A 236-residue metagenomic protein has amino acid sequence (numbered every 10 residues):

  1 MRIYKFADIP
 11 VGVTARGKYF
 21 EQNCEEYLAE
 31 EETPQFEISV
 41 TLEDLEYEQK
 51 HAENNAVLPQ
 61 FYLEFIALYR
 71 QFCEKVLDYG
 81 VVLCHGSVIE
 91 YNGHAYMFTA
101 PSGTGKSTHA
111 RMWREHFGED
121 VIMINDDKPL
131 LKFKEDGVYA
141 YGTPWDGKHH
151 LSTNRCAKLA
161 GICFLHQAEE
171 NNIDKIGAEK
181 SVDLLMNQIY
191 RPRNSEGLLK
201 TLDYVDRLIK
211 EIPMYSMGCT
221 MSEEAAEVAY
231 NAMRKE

Functional and structural regions predicted by a protein language model:
M1-S102, M112-I122, L130-E236: A noncatalytic interaction/capping subdomain that flanks phosphate/NTP-handling catalytic cores
K106: Conserved lysine of the Walker
H109: Hydrophobic positions on the alpha1 helix immediately C-terminal to the Walker A/P-loop
